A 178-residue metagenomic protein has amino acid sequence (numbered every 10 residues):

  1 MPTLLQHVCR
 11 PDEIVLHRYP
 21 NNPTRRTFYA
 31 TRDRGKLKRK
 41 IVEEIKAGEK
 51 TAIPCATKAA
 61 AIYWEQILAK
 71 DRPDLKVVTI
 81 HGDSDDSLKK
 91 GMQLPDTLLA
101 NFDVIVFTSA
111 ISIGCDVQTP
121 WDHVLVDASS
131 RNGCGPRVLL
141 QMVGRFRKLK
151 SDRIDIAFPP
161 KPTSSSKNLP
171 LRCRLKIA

Functional and structural regions predicted by a protein language model:
M1-E44: Interdomain hinge/linker at the junction between the two RecA-like core domains of SF2 helicases
D12-R18, R72-S87: Conserved RecA-like helicase motor-core motifs
V42-I45, L75, S84, D96-L99 (+1 more regions): Long, low-complexity intrinsically disordered regions enriched in Ser/Thr/Pro/Gly
E44-L68: Conserved strand-helix element at the start of the C-terminal RecA-like helicase core
A56-A59, V78-G91, A110-I111: Conserved helicase motor
A100-G114: Conserved two-lobed SF2 helicase motor
D116-A128: A short beta-strand element within the Helicase C-terminal
A128-R153: Conserved SF2 helicase motif VI
